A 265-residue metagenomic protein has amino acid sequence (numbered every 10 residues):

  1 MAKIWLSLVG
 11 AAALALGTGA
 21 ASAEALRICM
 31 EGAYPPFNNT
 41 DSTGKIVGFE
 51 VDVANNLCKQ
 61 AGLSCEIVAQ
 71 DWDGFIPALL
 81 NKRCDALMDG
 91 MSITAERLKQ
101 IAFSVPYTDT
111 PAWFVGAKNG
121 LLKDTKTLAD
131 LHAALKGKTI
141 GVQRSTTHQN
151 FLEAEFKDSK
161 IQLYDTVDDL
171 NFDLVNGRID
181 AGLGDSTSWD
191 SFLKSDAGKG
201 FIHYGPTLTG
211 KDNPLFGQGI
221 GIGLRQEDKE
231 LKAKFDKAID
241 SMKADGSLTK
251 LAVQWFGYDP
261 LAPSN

Functional and structural regions predicted by a protein language model:
G17-A23: Sec/Tat signal peptide C-region and signal peptidase I cleavage site
A23-M91, K99, D245, Q254 (+1 more regions): Extracytoplasmic small-molecule ligand-binding "clamshell" domains of the periplasmic binding protein/Venus flytrap
G32, D109-W113, A197-D236, Y258-N265: Periplasmic-binding protein-like
V51-D52, E66-P77, T127, Q162-N176: Short helix-initiation/N-cap motifs at beta->coil->alpha
G62-S64, N81-D89, K138-T139, V175-S188 (+1 more regions): Alpha-to-beta junction loops
S64, Q143-F156, F201-I202, A233-N265: Ligand-binding clefts/hinges and TM-proximal coupling segments of bilobed small-molecule sensing domains
G74-P77, G90-K99, F151-A154, D180-F216: A ligand-binding cleft/hinge motif common to bilobed small-molecule-binding domains
K118-T139: Flexible hinge/capping segments at coil-to-helix
